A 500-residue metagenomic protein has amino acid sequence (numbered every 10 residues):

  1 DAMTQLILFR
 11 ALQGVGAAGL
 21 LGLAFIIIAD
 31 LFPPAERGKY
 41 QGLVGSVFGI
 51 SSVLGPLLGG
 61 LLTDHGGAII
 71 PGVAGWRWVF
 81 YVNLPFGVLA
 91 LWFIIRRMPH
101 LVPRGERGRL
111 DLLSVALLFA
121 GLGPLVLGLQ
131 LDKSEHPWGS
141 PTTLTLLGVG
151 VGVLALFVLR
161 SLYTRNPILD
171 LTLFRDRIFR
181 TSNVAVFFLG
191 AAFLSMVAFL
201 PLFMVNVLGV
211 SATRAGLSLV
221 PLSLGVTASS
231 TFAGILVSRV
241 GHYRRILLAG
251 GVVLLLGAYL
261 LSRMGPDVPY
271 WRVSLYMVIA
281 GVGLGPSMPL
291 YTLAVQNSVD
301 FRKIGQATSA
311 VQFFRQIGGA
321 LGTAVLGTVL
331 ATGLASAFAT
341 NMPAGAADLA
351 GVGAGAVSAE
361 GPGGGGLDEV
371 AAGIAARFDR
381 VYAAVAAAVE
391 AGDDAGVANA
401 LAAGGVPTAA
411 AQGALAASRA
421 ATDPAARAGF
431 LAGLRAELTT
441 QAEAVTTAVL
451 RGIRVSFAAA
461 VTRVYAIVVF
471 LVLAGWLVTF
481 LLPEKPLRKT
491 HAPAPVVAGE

Functional and structural regions predicted by a protein language model:
D1-L113, L224: Helix-loop-helix hairpins in multi-pass membrane proteins, especially solute transporters
Q5, H136-Q306, G322, L326 (+4 more regions): Transmembrane core module of solute transporters
Q13, N83-A90, V253-A258, L471-G475: MFS 12-TM fold signature
L21-F25, A29, K39-I50, L54 (+6 more regions): Small-residue-rich alpha-helical segments with characteristic i,i+4
G49, V53, L57, F119 (+4 more regions): Hydrophobic/small/kink-forming positions within alpha-helical transmembrane segments of polytopic membrane proteins
L58-G72, L129, M204-V205, L236-V237 (+1 more regions): Interfacial helix-cap and linker-helix signal at transmembrane-aqueous boundaries of multi-pass secondary transporters
L84-P103, F119-L131, V149-T164, G475-E484: C-terminal membrane-cytosol helix-exit motif in multi-pass small-molecule transporters
P99, G139, V158-L159, L293 (+1 more regions): Transmembrane-helix exit segments and adjacent C-terminal regions of multi-pass membrane proteins
